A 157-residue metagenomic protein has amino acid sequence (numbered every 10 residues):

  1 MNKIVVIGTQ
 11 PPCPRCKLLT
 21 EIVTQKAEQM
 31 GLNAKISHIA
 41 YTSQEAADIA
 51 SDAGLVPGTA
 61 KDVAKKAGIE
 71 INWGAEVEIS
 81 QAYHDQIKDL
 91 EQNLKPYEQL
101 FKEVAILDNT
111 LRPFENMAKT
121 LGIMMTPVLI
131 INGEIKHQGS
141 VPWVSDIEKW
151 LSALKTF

Functional and structural regions predicted by a protein language model:
M1-E45: Local sequence-structure signature of Cys/Sec-based thiol-disulfide redox active-site neighborhoods
C16-K17, I49, S140: A short acidic (Asp/Glu
E21, R112, K149: Short, contiguous clusters of charged residues that form electrostatic/catalytic patches at enzyme active sites, used
Y41-M124: Thioredoxin-like thiol-disulfide oxidoreductase module
I131-F157: Non-catalytic, surface beta->alpha helical segment in thiol-disulfide oxidoreductase systems
